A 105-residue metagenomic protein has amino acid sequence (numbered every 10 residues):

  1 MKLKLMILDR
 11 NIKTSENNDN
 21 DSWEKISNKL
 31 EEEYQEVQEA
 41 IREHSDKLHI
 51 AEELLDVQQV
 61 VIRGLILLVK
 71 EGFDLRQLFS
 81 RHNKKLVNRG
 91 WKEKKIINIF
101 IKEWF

Functional and structural regions predicted by a protein language model:
M1-F105: Flexible "arm" and connector segments at domain edges
